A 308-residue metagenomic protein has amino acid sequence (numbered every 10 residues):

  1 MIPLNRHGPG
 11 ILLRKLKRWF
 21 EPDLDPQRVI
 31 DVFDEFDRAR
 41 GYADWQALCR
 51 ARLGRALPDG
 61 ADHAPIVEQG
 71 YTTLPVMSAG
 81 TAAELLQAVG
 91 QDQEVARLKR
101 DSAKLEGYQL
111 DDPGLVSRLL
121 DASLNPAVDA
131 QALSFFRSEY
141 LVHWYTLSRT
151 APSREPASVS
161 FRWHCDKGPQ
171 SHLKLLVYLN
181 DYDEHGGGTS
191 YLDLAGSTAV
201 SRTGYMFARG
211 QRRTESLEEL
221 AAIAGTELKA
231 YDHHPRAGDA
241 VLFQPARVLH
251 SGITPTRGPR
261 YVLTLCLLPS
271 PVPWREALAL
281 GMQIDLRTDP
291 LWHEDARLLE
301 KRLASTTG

Functional and structural regions predicted by a protein language model:
I2-L4, P9-G10, L16, L242 (+1 more regions): Non-heme Fe(II)/2-oxoglutarate
P3-R6, G10, K15-F161: Non-heme Fe(II)-dependent double-stranded beta-helix
Y71-T73, K174-Y178, A230-D232, A240-L242 (+1 more regions): Conserved hydrophobic/aromatic beta-strand scaffold that supports enzyme active sites
W144, P156-F161, L173-K174, H185-D193 (+3 more regions): A short secondary-structure junction signal
A151, L192-A199, L267-P271: Short edge-strand/loop segments of extracellular domains
S160-K167, R247-V248, G252: Histidine-centered catalytic micro-motifs
G168-E184, C266-S270: Short, conserved beta-strand element in jelly-roll/cupin
H185-V248: Double-stranded beta-helix
